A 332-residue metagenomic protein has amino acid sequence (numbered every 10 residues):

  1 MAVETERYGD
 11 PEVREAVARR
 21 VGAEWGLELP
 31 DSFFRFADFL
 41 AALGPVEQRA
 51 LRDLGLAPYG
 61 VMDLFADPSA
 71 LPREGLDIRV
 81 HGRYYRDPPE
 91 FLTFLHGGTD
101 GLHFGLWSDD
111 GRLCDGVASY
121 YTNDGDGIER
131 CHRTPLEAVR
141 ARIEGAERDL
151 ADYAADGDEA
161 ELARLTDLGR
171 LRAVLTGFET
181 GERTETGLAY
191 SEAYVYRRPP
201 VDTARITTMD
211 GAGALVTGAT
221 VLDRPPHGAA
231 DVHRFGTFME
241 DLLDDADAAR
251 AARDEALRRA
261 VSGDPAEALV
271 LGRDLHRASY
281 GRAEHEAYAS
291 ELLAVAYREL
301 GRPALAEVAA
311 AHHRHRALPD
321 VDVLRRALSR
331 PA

Functional and structural regions predicted by a protein language model:
M1-G111, A212-A332: A surface-exposed partner-binding patch
P68-V195: Internal, hydrophobic cores of structured domains that mediate oligomerization or house catalytic pockets within large
R140-L257: Mixed-charge (acidic/basic) macromolecular-recognition segments
